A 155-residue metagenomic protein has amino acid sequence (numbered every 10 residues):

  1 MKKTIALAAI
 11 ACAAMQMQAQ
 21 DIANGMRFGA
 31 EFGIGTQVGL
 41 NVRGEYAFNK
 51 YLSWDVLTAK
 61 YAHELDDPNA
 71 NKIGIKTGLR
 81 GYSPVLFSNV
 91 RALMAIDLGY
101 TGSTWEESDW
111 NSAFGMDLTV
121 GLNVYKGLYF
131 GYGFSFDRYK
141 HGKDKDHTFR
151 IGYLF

Functional and structural regions predicted by a protein language model:
M1-A23: Cleavable N-terminal export/targeting peptides
A9, L57, G133: Flexible loop residues that form catalytic and substrate-binding hotspots at small-molecule/glycan-binding clefts
M15, A62-L65, R138-K140: A short local loop/turn or secondary-structure capping micro-motif enriched for an aromatic residue
D21-A23, G33-Q37, P68-G74, E107-A113 (+1 more regions): Transmembrane beta-barrel outer-membrane domains
N24-A47: Long, hydrophobic N-terminal alpha-helical segment
G33, A59, S135: Active-site beta-loop-alpha junctions enriched in small/polar residues
R43-A113, D117, L122-L128, I151-F155: Gram-negative (and chloroplast) outer-membrane scaffold detector with strong preference for beta-barrel transmembrane
G121-N123, L128, G133-H141: Short, exposed beta-strand-loop hairpins at the edges of beta-sheets in extracellular/periplasmic proteins
